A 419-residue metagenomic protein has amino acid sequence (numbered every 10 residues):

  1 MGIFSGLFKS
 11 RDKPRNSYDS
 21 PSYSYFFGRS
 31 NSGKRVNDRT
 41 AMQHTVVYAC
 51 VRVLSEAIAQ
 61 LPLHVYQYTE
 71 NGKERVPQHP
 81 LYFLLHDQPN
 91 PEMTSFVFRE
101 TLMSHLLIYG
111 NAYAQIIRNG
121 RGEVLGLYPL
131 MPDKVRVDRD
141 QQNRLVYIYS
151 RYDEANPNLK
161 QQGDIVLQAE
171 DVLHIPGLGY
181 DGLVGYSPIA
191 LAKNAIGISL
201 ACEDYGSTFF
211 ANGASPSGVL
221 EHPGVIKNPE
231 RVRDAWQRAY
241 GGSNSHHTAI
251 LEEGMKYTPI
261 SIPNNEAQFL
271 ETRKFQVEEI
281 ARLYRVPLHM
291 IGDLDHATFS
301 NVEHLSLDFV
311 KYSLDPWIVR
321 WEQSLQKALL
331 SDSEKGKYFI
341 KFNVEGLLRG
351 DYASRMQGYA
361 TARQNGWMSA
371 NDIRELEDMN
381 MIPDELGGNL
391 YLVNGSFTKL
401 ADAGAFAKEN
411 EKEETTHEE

Functional and structural regions predicted by a protein language model:
M1-F269, R273-R282, V286-H289, D293 (+4 more regions): Structured, contiguous alpha/beta core segments that scaffold functional sites
Q88-V97, T101-N111, L127-Y128, V135-R139 (+2 more regions): Divalent metal-cofactor coordination and adjacent catalytic microenvironments
P216, N228, V232-W236, Q276 (+6 more regions): General structural feature for long, well-ordered alpha-helical segments within catalytic domains of soluble enzymes
V302-E303: Small-residue-rich helix-loop
S306-F339, N389-E419: Long, compositionally biased
